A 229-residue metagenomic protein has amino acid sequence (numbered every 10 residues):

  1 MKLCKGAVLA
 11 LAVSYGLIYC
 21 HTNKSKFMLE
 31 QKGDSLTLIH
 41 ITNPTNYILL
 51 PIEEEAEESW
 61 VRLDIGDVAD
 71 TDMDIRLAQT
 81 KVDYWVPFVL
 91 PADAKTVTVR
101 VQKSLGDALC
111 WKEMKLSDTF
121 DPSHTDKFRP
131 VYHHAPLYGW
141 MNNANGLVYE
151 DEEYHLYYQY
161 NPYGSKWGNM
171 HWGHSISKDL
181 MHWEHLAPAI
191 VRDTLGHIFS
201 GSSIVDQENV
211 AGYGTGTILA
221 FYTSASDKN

Functional and structural regions predicted by a protein language model:
M1-K26: Bacterial Sec-dependent N-terminal signal peptides
C20-N229: Carbohydrate-active catalytic/glycan-binding domains of CAZyme proteins, especially the secreted or lumenal ectodomains
